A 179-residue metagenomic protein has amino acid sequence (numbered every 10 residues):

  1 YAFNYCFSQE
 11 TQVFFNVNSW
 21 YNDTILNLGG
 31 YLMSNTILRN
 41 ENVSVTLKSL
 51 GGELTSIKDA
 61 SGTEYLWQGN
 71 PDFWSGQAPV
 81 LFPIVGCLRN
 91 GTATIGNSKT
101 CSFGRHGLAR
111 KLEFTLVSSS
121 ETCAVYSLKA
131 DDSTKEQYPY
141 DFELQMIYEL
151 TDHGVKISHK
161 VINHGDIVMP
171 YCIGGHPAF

Functional and structural regions predicted by a protein language model:
Y1, Y5-F7, F15-L32: Short, Lys/Arg-enriched N-terminal segments with co-localized hydrophobic residues within the first ~10-30 amino acids
N27-S158, H164-P170, P177-F179: Surface-exposed acidic/polar loop and edge beta-strand patches at domain peripheries
